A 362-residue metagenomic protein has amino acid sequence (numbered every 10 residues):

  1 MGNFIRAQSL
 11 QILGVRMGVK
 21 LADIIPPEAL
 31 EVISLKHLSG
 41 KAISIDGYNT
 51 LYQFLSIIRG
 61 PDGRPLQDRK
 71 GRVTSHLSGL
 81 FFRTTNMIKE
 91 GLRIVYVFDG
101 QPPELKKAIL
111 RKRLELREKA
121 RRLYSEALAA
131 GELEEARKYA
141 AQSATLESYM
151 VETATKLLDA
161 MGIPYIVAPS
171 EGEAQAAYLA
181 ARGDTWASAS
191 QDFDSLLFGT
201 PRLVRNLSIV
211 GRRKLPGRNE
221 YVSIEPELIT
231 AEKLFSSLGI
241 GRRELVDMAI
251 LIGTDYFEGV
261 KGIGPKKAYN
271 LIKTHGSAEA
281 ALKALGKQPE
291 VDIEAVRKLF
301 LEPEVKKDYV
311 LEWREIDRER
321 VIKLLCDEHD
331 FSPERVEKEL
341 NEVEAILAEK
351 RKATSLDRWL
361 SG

Functional and structural regions predicted by a protein language model:
M1-R16: N-terminal amphipathic/basic-hydrophobic helices that include classical n-h-c signal peptides and signal-anchor
G14-V15, V19-E28, H37-R182, P201-L203 (+1 more regions): Noncatalytic, basic helical substrate-engagement surface that gates or grips nucleic-acid strands
R16-V19, I25-E28, I33-A42, R93 (+1 more regions): Non-catalytic nucleic-acid-binding/docking modules located in mid-to-C-terminal regions of nucleic-acid enzymes
N86, Y178-L179, S195, M248 (+1 more regions): Hydrophobic/aromatic ligand-binding patch that stacks against planar heteroaromatic rings of cofactors or nucleotides
D184-W186: Glycine-enriched alpha-helix->loop->beta-strand junction motifs that scaffold or abut catalytic
V204-E225: Mobile, glycine-enriched helix-loop/loop "lid" segments at the mouths of ligand-binding/catalytic clefts that gate
